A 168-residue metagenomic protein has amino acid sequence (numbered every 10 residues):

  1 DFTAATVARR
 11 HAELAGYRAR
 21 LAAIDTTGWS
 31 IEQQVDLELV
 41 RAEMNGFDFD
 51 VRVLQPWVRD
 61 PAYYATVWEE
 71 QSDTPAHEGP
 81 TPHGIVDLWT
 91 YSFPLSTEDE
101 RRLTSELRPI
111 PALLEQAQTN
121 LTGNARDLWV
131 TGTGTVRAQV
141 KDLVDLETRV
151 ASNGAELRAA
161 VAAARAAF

Functional and structural regions predicted by a protein language model:
D1-F168: N-terminal maturation segment of proteins
